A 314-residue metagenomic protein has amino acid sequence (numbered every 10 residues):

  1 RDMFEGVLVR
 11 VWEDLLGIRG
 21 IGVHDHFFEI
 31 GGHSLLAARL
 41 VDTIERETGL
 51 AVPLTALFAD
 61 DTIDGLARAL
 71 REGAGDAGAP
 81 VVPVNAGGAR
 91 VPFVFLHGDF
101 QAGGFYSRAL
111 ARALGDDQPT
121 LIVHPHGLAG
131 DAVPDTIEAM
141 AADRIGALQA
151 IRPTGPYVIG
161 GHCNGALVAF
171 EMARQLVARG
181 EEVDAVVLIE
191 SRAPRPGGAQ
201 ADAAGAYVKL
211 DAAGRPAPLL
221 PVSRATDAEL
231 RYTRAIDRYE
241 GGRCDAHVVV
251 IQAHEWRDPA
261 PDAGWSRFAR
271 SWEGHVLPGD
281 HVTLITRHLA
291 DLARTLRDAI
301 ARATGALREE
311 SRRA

Functional and structural regions predicted by a protein language model:
R1-G78, S191-P196, A290-R294: Phosphopantetheine-dependent thiolation modules in NRPS/PKS and related acyl-activating systems
G65-A314: A hydrolase-biased, glycine/serine/histidine/acidic-enriched motif that marks catalytic-domain neighborhoods in diverse
